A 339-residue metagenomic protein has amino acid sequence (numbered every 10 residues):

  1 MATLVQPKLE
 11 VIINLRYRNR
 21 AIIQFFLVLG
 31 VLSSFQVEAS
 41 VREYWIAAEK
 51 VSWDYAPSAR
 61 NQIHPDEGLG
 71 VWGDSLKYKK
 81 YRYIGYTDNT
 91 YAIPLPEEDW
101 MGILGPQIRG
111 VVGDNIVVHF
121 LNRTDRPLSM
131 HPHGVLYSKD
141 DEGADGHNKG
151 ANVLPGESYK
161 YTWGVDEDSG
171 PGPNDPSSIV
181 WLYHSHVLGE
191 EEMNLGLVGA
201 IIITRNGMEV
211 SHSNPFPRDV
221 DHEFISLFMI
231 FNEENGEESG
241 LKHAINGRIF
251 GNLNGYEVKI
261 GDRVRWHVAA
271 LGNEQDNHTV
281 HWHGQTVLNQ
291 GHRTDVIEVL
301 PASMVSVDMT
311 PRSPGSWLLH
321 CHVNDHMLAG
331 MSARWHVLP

Functional and structural regions predicted by a protein language model:
M1-N19: N-terminal secretory signal peptides that target proteins for export/translocation
I23-S34: Bacterial N-terminal signal peptides
V37-L128, P132-N152, G236-V264, V337-P339: N-terminal, post-signal-peptide metal-ligating segments of extracellular/periplasmic oxidoreductases, dominated by
E49, I202-I225, M229: Long, low-complexity ectodomains and other extracytoplasmic segments of secretory-pathway proteins
V117-L128, V135-K139, G143-S211, I297-P339: Extracellular/periplasmic metallocenter environments
R218-Q285: Surface-exposed interaction/gating patches
N246-L253, Q290-R293, A302-M304: Active-site-adjacent structural elements in folded domains
G272, T279-Q290, E298, D325-M327 (+1 more regions): Active/binding-pocket-proximal capping segment
